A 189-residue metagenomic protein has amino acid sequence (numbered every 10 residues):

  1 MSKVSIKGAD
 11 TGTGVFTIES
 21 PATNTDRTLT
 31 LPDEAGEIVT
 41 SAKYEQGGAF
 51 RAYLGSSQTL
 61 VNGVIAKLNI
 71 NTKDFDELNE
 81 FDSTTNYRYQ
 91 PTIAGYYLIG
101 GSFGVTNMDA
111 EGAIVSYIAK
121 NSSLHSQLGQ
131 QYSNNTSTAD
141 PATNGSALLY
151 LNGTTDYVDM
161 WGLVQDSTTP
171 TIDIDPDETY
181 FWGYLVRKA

Functional and structural regions predicted by a protein language model:
M1-N62: Intrinsic low-complexity, repeat-rich intrinsically disordered segments enriched in small/flexible residues
R27, G112-I114, D156: Short beta-strand/loop motifs in extracellular/secreted proteins, especially within beta-sandwich accessory domains
S41-E111, Q131, T168-A189: Terminal (often C-terminal
L98, Y157-D159: Short, conserved beta-strand segments of beta-strand-rich sandwich/propeller modules, principally
A110-L124: Short, surface-exposed beta-strand/strand-loop-strand elements in extracellular ectodomains
Q127-T136: Solvent-exposed serine/threonine-rich low-complexity stretches and specific carbohydrate-binding patches
S137-Y157: Short, surface-exposed tryptophan/glycine-enriched loops that mediate extracellular molecular recognition
W161-T168: Short beta-strand-plus-loop segments that form exposed binding edges in beta-rich domains
